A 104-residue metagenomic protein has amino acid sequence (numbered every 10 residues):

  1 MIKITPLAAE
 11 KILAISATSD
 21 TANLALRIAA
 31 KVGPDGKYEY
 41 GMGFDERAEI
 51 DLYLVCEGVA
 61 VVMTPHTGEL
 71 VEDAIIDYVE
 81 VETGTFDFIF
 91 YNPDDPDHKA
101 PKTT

Functional and structural regions predicted by a protein language model:
M1, A25, D87: A residue-level signal for beta-strand positions that form part of recognition/binding surfaces within mature
M1-A22: Long, hydrophobic N-terminal alpha-helical segment
S16-T18, V32, H66, E80: Generic marker of residues within folded, mature protein domains
T21-I50, C56, V62: Short, structured protein-protein interaction patches enriched in aromatics and acidic/basic residues, typified by
D45-T104: Acidic and generally charged, gly/proline-rich low-complexity regions
